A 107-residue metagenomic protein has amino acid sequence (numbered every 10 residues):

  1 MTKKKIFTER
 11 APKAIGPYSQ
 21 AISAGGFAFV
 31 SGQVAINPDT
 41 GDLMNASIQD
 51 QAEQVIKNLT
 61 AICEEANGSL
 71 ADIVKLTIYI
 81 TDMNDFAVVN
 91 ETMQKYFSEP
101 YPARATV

Functional and structural regions predicted by a protein language model:
T2-V107: Short, polar/acidic, helix-capping and beta-turn segments at strand->helix junctions that line the mouths
